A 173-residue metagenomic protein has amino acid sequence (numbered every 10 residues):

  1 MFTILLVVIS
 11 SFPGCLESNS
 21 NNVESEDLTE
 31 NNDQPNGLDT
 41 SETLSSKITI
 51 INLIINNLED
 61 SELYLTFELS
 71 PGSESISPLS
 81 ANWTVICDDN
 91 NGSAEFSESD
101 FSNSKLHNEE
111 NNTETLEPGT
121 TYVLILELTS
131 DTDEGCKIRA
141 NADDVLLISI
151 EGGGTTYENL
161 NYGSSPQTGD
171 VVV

Functional and structural regions predicted by a protein language model:
M1-S41, L65: Secretory targeting signatures
D27-V173: N-terminal export/assembly leader peptides and their processing motifs that target proteins to secretory
